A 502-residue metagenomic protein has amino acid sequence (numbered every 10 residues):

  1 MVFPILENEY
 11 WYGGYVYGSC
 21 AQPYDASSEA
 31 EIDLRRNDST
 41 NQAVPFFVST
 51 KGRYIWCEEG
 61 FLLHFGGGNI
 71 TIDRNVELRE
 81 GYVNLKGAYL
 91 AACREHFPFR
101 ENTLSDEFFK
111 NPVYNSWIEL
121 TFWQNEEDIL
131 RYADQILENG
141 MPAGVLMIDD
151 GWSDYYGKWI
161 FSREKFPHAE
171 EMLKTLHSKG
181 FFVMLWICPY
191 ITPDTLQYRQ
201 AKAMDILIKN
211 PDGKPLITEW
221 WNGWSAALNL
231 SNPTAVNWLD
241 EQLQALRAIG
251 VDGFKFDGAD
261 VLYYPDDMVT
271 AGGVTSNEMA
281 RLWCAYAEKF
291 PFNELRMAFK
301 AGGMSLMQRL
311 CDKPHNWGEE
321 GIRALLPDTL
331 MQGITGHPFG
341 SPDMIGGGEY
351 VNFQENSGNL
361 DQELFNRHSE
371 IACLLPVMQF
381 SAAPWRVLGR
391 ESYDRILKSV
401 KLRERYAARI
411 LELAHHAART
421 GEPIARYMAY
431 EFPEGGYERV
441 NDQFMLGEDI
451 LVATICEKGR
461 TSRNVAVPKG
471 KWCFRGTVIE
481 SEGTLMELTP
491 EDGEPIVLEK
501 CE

Functional and structural regions predicted by a protein language model:
M1-N111, E126-E138, E431, E487-C501: Catalytic and substrate-binding clefts that recognize carbohydrates or anionic sugar/phosphate headgroups
V2-F3, P23-Y24, P142-L397, E431-F432 (+1 more regions): Aromatic- and carboxylate-enriched substrate-binding clefts and catalytic-loop regions of carbohydrate-active enzymes
D33-R35, Q42-V44, E101-T103, D134-I136 (+9 more regions): Generic recognition of flexible, low-complexity loop/linker segments
Q42-F46, K51-R53, P112, P291 (+3 more regions): Residue-level detector of short, conserved catalytic/binding motifs and their immediate flanks
R53, G60-L62, E119, Y190-I191 (+12 more regions): Short, glycine-/Ser/Thr-/acidic-enriched flexible segments
W123-E127, R131, L146-G151: Active-site pocket-lining segments that scaffold enzyme catalytic pockets across diverse folds
L130, Q135, N139-G140, S162 (+4 more regions): Carbohydrate-binding surfaces of carbohydrate-active enzymes
